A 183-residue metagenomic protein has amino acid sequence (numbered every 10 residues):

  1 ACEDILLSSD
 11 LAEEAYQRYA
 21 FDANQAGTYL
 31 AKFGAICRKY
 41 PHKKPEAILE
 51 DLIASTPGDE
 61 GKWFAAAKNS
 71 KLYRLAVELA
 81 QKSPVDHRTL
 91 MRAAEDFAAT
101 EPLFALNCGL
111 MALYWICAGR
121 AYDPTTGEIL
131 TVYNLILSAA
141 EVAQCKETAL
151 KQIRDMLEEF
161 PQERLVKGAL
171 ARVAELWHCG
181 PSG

Functional and structural regions predicted by a protein language model:
A1-G183: Eukaryote-biased, non-catalytic alpha-solenoid scaffold regions
